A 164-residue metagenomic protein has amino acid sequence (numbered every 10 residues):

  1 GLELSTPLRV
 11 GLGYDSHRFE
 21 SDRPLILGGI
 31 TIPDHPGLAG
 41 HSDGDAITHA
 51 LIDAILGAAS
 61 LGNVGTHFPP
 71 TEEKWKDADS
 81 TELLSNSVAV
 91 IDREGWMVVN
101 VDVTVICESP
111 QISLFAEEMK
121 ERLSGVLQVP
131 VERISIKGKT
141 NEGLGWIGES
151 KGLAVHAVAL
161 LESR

Functional and structural regions predicted by a protein language model:
G1-L2, A157: Generic detector of short, aliphatic-rich beta-strand segments that form the cores of beta-sheets in diverse domain
L2-E117, V126-L127: RNase III-family endoribonuclease catalytic core
Q111-S113, K120-E121, V126-G148, G152-R164: C-terminal binding/interaction regions
